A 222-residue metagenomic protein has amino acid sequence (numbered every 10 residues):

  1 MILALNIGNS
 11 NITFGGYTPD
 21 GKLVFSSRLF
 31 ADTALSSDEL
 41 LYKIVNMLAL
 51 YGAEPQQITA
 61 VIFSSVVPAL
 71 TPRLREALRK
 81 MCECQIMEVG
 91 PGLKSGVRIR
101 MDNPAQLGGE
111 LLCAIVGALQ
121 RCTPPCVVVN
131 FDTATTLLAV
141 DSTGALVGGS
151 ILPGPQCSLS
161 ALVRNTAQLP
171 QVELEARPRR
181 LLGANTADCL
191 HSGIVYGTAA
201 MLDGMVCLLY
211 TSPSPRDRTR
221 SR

Functional and structural regions predicted by a protein language model:
M1-G21, P125-S142: Gly/Thr-rich phosphate-binding beta-strand-loop-beta motif of the actin/hexokinase/Hsp70
K22-F25, L146: Beta-strand initiation motifs
V24-V45, T59-L70: N-terminal beta-alpha supersecondary unit
I44-T59, V206-L209: Phosphate/pyrophosphate-binding loops at sites that engage ATP/ADP/AMP, CoA/4′-phosphopantetheine, polyphosphate
P68-R73, A77-K80: N-terminal/domain-start alpha-helical segments
E76, C84-M87, L93, V97-N165 (+1 more regions): Phosphate-binding/catalytic loop of phosphoryl-transfer enzymes
R164-Y196, S212: A mobile "lid/hinge" subdomain adjacent to the ATP/sugar-phosphate binding pocket shared across diverse ATP-dependent
Y210-T219: Conserved small/polar residues in nucleotide/adenosyl-binding loops
